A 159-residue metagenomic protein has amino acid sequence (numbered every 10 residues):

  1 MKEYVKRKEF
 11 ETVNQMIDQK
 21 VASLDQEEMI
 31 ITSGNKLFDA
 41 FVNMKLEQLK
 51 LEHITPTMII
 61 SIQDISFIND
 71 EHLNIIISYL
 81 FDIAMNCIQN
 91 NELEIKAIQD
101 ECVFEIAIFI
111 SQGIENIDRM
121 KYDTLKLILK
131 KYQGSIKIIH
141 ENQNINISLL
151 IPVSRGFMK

Functional and structural regions predicted by a protein language model:
M1, N69-E94: Conserved ATP-binding N-box helix of the HATPase_c
T12-N14: Solenoid-repeat scaffolds in large eukaryotic assemblies
D18-A22, G34-E52: Short beta-to-alpha transition helix within the HATPase_c
I30, P56-I77: Conserved short strand/loop->alpha-helix "switch" segment adjacent to the catalytic nucleotide/phosphoryl-transfer site
E92-C102: Short beta-strand/loop element within the Bergerat-fold HATPase_c
F104-E115, L149: Conserved DxG motif in ATP/Mg2+-binding regions
N116-N142: ATP phosphate-binding glycine-rich loop and adjacent ATP-lid/helix-beta elements within ATP-binding kinase/ATPase
N144-G156: Short C-terminal beta-strand
